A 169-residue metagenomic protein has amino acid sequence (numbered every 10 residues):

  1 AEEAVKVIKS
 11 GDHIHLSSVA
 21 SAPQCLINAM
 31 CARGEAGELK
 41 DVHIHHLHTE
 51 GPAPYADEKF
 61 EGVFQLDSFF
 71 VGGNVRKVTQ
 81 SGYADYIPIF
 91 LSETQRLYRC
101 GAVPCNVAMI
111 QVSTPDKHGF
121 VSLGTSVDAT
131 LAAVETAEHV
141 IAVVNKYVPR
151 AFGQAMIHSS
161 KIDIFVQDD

Functional and structural regions predicted by a protein language model:
A1-D169: Conserved alpha/beta enzyme-core scaffold
